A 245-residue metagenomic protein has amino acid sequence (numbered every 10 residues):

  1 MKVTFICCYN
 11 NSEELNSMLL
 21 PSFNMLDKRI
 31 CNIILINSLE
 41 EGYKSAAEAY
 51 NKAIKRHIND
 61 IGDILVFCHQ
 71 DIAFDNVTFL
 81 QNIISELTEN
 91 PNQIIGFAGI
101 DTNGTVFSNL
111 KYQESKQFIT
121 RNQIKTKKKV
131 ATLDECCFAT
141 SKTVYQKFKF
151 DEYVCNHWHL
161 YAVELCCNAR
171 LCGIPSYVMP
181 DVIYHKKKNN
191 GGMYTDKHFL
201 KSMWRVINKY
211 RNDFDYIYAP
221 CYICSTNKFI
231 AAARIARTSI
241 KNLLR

Functional and structural regions predicted by a protein language model:
V3-E13: A conserved hydrophobic helix/loop-capping motif in glycosyltransferases and polysaccharide synthases
N11-D27: Short, well-formed alpha-helical segments that are part of the catalytic scaffolds of diverse glycosyltransferases
N51-I64: Active-site nucleotide-sugar/metal-binding loop of Leloir-type enzymes
G62-A73: Short beta-strand-to-loop acidic/aromatic patch adjacent to the donor-nucleotide binding site
A73, V77-L110: Conserved donor NDP-sugar-binding/catalytic core segment of glycosyltransferases
T120-T140: A recurrent flexible, glycine/aromatic-enriched loop bordering the glycosyltransferase active site that acts as
K147-C167, P175-H185: Donor nucleotide-sugar recognition loop
Y177-K197, K201, R205-V206: Active-site donor/metal-binding and catalytic loop motifs of nucleotide-sugar-dependent glycosylation enzymes
